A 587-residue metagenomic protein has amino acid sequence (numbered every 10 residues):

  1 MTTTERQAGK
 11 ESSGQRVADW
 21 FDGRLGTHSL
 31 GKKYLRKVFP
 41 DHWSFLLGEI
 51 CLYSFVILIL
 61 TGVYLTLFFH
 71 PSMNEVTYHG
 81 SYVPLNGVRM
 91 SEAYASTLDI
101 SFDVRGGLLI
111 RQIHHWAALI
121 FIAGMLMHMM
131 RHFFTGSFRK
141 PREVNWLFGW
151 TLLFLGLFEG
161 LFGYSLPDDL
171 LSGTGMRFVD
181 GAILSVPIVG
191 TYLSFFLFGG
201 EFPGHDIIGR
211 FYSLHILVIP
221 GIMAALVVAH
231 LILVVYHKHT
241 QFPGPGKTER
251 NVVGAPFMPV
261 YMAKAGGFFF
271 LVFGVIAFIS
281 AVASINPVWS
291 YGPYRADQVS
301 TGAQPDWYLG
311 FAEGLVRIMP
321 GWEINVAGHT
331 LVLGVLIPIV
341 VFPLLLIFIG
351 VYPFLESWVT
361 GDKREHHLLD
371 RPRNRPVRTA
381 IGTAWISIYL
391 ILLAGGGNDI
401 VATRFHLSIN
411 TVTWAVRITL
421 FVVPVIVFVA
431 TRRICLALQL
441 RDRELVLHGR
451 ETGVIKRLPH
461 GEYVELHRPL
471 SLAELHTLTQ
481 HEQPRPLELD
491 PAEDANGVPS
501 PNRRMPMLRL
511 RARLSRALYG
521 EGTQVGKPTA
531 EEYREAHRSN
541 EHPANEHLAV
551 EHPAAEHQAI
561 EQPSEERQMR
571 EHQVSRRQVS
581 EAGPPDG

Functional and structural regions predicted by a protein language model:
M1-I318, L336-H552, E556, E561 (+2 more regions): Membrane-embedded alpha-helical bundles that constitute the cytochrome b-like, heme-associated redox core of multi-pass
I318-G334: Membrane-interface amphipathic/re-entrant loop segments adjacent to transmembrane helices in multi-pass membrane
